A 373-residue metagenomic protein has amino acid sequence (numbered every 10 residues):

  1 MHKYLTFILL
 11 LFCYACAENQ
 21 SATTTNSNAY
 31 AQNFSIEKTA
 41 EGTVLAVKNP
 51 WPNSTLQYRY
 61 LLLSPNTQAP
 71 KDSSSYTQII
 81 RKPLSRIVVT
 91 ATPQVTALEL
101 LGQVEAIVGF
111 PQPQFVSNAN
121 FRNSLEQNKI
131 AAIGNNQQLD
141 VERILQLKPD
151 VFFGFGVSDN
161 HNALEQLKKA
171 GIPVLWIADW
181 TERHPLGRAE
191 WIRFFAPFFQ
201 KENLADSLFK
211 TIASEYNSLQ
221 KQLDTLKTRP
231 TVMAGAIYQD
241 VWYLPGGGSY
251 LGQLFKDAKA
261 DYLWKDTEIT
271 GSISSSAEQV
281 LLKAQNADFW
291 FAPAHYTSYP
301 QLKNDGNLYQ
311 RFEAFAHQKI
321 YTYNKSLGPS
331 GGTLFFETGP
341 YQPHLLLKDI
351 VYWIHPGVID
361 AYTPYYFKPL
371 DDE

Functional and structural regions predicted by a protein language model:
M1-T23: Bacterial Sec-dependent N-terminal signal peptides
C16-V95, L204-M233, A316, W353 (+1 more regions): Bacterial Sec-exported substrate-binding components of ABC uptake systems
P52-L56, Y60-L145, V151-G156: A short, structured surface patch at a secondary-structure boundary
P83, P93-A97, Q103, D140 (+10 more regions): Stable alpha-helical elements in mature extracytoplasmic
R86-V89, A106-F110, V151-F155, V174-I177 (+5 more regions): Structural recognition of the beta-strand scaffold that forms the well-ordered cores of secreted hydrolase catalytic
A106-I107, Q166-A178, L302-Y321: A short, gly/pro- and small-residue-rich
K129, D150-F153, N160-V241, K265-D266 (+1 more regions): Extracytoplasmic substrate-binding proteins
L219-G306: Flexible, glycine-rich surface segments
